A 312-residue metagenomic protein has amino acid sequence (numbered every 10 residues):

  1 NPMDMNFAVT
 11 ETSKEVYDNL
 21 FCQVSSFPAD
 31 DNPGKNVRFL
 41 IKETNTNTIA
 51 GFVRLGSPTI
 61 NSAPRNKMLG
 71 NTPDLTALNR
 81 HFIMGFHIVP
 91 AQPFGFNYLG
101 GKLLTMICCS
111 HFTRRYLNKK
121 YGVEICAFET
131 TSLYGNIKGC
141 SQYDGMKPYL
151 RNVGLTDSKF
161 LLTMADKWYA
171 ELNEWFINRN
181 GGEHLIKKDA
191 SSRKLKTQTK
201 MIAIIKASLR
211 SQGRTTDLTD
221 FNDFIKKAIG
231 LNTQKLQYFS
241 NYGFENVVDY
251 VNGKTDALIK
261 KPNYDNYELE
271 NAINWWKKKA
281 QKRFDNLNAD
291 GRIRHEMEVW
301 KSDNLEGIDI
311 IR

Functional and structural regions predicted by a protein language model:
N1-E11: Conserved N-terminal entry element of GNAT/NAT acetyltransferase domains
K14-Y17, S26, K35-V37, E43-E183 (+1 more regions): Acyl-donor binding region in acyl/amide transferases
F21-Q23: Long, hydrophobic/aromatic-enriched structural stretches that serve as scaffold segments
A29-D30: Short Gly/Pro-enriched turn/cap motifs at secondary-structure boundaries
L40, E174-R312: Long, compositionally biased intrinsically disordered regions
